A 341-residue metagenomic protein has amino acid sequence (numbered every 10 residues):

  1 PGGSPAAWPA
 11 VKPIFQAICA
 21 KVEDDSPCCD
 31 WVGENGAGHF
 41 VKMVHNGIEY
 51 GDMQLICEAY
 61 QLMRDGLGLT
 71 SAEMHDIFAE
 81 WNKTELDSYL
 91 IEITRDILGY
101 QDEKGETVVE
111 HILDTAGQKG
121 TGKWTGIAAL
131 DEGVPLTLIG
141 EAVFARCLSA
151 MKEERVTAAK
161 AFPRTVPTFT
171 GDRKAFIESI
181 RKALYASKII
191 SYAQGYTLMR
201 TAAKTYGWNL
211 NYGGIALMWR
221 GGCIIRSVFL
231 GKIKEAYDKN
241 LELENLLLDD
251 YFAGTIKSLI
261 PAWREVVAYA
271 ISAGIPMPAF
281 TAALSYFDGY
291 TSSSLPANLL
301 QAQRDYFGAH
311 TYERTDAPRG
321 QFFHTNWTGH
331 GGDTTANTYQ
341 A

Functional and structural regions predicted by a protein language model:
S4-A7, I18-A341: NAD(P)-dependent dehydrogenase/reductase Rossmann-like domain
